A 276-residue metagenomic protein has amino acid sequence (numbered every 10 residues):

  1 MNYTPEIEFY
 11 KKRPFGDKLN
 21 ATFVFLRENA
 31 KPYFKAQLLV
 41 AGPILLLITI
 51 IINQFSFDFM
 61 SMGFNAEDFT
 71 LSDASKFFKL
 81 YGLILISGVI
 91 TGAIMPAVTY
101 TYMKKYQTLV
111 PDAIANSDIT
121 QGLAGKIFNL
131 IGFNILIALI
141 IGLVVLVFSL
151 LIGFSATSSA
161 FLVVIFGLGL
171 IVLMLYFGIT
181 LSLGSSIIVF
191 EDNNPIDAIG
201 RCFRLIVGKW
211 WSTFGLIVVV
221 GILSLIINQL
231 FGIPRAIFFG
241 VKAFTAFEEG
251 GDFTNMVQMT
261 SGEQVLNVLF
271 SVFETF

Functional and structural regions predicted by a protein language model:
M1-S56, A113, V172-E248, N267: Nonpolar helix-loop interface/hinge motif
N2-I7, S75-D112, S158-A198, A236-K242 (+1 more regions): Selective recognition of hydrophobic, aromatic-rich stretches within alpha-helical transmembrane segments of polytopic
F25, Q37, G125-L130, N134 (+1 more regions): Membrane-embedded alpha-helical bundles of multi-pass transporters/translocases, especially carrier/permease families
A41-M60, G88-T99, K104: Transmembrane-helix bundle segments that line or gate the permeation/cavity pathway in multi-pass membrane proteins
F59-K76, E248-M259: Perimembrane loop-to-helix junctions flanking transmembrane segments
K76-G88, S117-I141, G167-I171: Alpha-helical membrane-spanning segments of integral membrane proteins, especially the hydrophobic core of TM bundles
I135-G153, G221-I237: Alpha-helical transmembrane segments and their membrane-interface junctions in multi-pass membrane proteins
